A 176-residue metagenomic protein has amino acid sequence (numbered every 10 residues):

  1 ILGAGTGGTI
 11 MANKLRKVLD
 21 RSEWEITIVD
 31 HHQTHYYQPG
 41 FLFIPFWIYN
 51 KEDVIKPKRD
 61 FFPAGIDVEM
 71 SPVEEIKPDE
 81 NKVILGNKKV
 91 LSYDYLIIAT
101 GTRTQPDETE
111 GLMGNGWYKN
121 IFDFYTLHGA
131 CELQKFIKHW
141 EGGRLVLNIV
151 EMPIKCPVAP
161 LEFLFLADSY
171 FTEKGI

Functional and structural regions predicted by a protein language model:
I1-D67, E151-I176: Beta1-alpha1 glycine-rich phosphate/pyrophosphate-binding loop at the start of Rossmann-like nucleotide-binding domains
I66-E162, L166-G175: FAD-binding core/adjacent interface of flavoenzyme oxidoreductases
